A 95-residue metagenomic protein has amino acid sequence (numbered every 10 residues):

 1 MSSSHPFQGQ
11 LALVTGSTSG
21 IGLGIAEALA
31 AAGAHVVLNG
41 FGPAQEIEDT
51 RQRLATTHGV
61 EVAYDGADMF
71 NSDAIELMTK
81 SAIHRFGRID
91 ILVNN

Functional and structural regions predicted by a protein language model:
M1-L13, R85: Flexible N-terminal pre-Rossmann segment of NAD(P)-dependent oxidoreductases
L11, T18-G20: Conserved glycine-rich cofactor-binding loop
T15, G66, I89-N95: Rossmann-fold scaffold of SDR-type NAD(P)-dependent oxidoreductases
L29: Aromatic pocket-lining residues of Rossmann-like dinucleotide-binding sites
A32-D49: Conserved glycine-rich Rossmann-like NAD(P)H-binding loop of the short-chain dehydrogenase/reductase
A44-Q45, G66-K80: The beta1-alpha1 cofactor-binding region of Rossmann-like NAD(H)/NADP(H)-dependent oxidoreductases
V62-Y64: Hydrophobic/aromatic anchor residues within beta-strands of the central parallel beta-sheet of Rossmann-like
